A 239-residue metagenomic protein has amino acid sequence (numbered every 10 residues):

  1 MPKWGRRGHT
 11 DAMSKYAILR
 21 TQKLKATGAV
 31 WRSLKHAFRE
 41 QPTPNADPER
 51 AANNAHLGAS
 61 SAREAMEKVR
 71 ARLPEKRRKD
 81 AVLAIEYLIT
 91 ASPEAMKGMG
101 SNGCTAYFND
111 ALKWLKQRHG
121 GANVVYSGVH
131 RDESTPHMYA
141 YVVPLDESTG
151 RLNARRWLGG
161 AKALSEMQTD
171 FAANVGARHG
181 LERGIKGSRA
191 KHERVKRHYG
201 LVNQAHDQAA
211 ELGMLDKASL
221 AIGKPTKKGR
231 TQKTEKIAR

Functional and structural regions predicted by a protein language model:
M1-R239: N-terminal nicking endonuclease/strand-transfer module with a His-rich metal-binding environment and a catalytic Tyr
